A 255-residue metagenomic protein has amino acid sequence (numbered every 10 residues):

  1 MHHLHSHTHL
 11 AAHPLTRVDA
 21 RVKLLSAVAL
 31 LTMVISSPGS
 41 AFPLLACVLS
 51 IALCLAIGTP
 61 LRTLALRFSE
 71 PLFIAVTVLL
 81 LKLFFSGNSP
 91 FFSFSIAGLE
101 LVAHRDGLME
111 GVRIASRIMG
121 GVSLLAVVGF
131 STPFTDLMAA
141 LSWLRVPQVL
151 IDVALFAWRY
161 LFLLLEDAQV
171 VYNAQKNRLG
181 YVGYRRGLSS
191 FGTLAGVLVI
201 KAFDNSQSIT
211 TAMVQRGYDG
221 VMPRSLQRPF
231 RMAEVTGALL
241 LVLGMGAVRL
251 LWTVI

Functional and structural regions predicted by a protein language model:
M1-S40, A46-A52, L164-I255: Transmembrane alpha-helix interface motif
R17, S36-S37, G58, S131 (+1 more regions): Helix-loop interface residues and adjacent transmembrane-helix termini in multi-pass membrane transporters, primarily
I35-G39, T63-R67, R105-V112, F230: Interfacial loop-to-helix junctions that mark the boundaries of transmembrane helices in multi-pass membrane
S40, P60-L61, P147-V149: Membrane-helix interface segments
L44, P60-S69: Interfacial helix-loop-helix linkers and transmembrane-helix boundary segments in multi-pass membrane proteins
L49-T59, F73-T77: Alpha-helical transmembrane segments and their membrane-interface exit regions
F68-R178: Juxtamembrane/interface alpha-helical elements of multi-pass membrane proteins
